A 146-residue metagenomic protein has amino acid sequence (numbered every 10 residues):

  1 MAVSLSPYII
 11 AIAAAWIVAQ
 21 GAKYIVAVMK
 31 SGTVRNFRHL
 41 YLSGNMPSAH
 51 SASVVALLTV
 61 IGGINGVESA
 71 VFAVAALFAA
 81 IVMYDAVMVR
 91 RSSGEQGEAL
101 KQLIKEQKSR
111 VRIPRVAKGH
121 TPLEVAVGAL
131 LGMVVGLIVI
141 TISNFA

Functional and structural regions predicted by a protein language model:
M1-G21, M29-T33: Helix-loop-helix hairpins and the membrane-proximal interhelical loops of multi-pass alpha-helical transport proteins
I17, G21-Y24, F37-A146: Membrane-embedded catalytic cores of phosphoryl/pyrophosphoryl-handling enzymes
